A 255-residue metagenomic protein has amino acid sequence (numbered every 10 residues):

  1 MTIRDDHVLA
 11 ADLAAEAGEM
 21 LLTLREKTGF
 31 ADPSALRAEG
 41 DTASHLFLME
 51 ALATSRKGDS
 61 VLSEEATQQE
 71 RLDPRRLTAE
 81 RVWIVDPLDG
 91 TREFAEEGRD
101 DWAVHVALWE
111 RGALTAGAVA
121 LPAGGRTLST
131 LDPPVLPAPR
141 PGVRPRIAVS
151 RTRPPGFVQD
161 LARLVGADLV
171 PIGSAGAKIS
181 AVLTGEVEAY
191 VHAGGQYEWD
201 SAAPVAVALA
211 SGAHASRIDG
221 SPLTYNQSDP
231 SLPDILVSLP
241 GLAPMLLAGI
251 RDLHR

Functional and structural regions predicted by a protein language model:
M1-L88, D160, R255: N-terminal subdomain of lithium-sensitive/metallo-dependent phosphomonoesterases centered on the IMPase/IPPase/PAP
A17, L21, L52, T91 (+6 more regions): Residue-level signal for inorganic ion chemistry
A53, D73-R76, V119, P137-R140 (+2 more regions): Short secondary-structure boundary/capping segments
T67, G98, A120, D132-P133 (+3 more regions): Residue-level structural signal for beta-strand termini and adjacent loop
R75-D132: DPxDG-like acidic metal-binding loop motif
A113, P134-A138, G241-M245: Short helix-loop capping/hinge motifs at secondary-structure junctions, enriched in acidic/polar residues
P141-R255: An extended, acidic
